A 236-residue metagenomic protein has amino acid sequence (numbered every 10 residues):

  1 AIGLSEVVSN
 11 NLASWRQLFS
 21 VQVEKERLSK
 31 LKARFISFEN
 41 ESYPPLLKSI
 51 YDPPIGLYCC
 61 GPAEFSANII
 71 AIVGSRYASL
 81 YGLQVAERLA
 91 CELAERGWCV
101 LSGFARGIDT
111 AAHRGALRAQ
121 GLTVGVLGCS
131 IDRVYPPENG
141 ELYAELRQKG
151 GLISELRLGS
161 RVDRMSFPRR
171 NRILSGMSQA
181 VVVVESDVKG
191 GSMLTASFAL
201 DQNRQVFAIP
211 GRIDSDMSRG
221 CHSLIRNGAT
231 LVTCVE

Functional and structural regions predicted by a protein language model:
A1-E41: Short, small/acidic-rich helices and loops at N termini and domain boundaries of DNA replication/processing enzymes
E26-L31, F35-E236: Glycine-biased, small-residue-rich flexible motifs in mid-sequence functional cores and linkers
